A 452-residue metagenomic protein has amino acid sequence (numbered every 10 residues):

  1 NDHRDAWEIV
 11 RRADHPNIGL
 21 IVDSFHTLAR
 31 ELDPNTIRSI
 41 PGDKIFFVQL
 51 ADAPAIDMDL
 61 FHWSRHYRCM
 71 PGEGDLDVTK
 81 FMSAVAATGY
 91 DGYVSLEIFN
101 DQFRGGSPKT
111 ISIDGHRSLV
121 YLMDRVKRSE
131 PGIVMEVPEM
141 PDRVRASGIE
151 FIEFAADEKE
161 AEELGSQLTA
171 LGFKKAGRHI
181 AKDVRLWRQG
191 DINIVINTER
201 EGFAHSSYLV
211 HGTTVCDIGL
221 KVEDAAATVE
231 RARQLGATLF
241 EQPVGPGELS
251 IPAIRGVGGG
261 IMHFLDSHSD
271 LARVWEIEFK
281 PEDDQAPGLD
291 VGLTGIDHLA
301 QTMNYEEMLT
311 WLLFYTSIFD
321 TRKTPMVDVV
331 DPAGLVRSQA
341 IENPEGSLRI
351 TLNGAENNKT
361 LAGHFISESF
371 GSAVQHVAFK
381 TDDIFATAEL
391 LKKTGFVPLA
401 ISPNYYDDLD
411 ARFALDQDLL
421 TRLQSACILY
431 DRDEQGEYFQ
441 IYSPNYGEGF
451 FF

Functional and structural regions predicted by a protein language model:
N1, I21-F25, Q49-A51, S95-F99 (+4 more regions): A cross-family glycoside hydrolase active-site/sugar-binding cleft signature
N1-D75: Acidic/histidine-rich catalytic cores of soluble enzymes
D2-D5, G106-T110, A411-A414: Short glycine/threonine-rich loop-to-helix capping motif typified by GTGT followed within a few residues by an Asp-Pro
D2-I9, T36-I37, D77-F81, I111-L119 (+1 more regions): A general structural detector for well-ordered alpha-helical segments in enzyme core domains, enriched
A13-H15, K80-D91, L122, V126: A structural motif corresponding to the C-terminal end of an alpha-helix and its immediate exit/capping segment
N17-I21, K44-Q49, D91-S95, F151 (+2 more regions): Structural preference for beta-strand elements that scaffold enzyme active sites
G105-S129: C-terminal helical cap(s) of enzyme catalytic domains, especially alpha/beta-barrels
R128, G132-G177, R188-E241, A253-K323 (+1 more regions): Glyoxalase I/VOC metalloenzyme domain signal
